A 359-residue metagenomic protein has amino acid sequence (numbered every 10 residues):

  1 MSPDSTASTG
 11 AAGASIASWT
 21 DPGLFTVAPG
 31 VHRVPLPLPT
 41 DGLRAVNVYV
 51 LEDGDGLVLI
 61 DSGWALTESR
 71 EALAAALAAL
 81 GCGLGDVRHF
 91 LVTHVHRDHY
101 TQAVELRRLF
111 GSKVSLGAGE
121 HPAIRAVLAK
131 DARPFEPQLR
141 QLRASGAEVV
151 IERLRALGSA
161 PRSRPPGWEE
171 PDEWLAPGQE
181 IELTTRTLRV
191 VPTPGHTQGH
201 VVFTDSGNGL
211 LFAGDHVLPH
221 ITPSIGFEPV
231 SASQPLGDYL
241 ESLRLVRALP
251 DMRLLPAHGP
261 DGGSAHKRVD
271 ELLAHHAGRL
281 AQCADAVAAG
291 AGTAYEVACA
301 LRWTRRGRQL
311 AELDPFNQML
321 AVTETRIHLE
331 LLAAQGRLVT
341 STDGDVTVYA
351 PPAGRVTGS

Functional and structural regions predicted by a protein language model:
M1-G13, A17-S18, D285-S359: C-terminal regulatory/interaction regions
D21-D86, V202-P219: Conserved beta-strand hairpin/beta-sheet module of binuclear metal-dependent hydrolase folds, prominently
G30, H258, C283, L332: Residue-level signal for inorganic ion chemistry
R44, A65-E68, A76-E182, G209: Active-site HxH/HxHxD metal-binding segment of metal-dependent hydrolases
L57-V58, W64-T67, L154-E173, E180-E182 (+1 more regions): Metallo-beta-lactamase
L91-H99, G117, P194-H196, H200 (+2 more regions): Histidine-centered divalent metal-coordination motifs
R108, T193, A333: Short, contiguous alpha-helical
S112, H276, L280-A284, V322: Short, leucine-enriched amphipathic alpha-helices that occur as contiguous helical runs
